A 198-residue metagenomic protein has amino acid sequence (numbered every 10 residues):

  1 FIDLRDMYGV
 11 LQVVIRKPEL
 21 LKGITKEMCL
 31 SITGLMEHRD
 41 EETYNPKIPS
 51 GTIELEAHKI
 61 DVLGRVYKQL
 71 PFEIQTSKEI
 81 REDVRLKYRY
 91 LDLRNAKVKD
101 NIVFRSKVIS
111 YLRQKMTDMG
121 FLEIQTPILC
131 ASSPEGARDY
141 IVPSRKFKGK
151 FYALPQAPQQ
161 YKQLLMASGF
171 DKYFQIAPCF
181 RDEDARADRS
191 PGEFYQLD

Functional and structural regions predicted by a protein language model:
F1-D198: Class II aminoacyl-tRNA synthetase catalytic cores and aaRS-like
